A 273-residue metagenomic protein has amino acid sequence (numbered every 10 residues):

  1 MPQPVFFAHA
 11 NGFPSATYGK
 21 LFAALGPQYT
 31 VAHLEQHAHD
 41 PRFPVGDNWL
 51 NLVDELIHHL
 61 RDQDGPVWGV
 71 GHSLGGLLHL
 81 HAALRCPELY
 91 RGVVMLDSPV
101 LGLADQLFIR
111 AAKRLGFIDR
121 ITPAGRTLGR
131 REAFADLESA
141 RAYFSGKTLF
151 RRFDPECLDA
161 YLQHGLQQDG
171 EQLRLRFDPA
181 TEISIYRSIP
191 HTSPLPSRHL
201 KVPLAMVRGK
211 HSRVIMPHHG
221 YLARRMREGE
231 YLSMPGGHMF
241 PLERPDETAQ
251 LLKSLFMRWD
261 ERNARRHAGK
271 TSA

Functional and structural regions predicted by a protein language model:
P2-F43, G65: Conserved HGGG/HGGXW glycine-rich cap/lid loop of the alpha/beta-hydrolase fold
F6-A10, H72, R208: The conserved beta1-alpha1 loop
A32-V70, V100, I109-A112, Q250: Active-site loop/oxyanion-hole signature of alpha/beta-hydrolase fold enzymes
P66-F108: Conserved hydrolase catalytic core segment
V93-E132: Flexible "cap/lid" loop of the alpha/beta hydrolase fold
L128-I183, R187: Conserved alpha/beta-hydrolase catalytic His-Asp/Glu region
L166-R224: Conserved serine/cysteine hydrolase catalytic core
G236-A249: Catalytic histidine-centered segment of alpha/beta-hydrolase-like enzymes
